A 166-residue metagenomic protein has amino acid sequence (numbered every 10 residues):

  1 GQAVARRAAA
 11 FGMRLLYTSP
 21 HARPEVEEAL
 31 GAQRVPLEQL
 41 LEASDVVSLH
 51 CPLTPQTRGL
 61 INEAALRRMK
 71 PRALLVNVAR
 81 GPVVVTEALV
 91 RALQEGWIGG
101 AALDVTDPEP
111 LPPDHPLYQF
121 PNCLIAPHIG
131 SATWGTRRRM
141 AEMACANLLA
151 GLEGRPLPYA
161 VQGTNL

Functional and structural regions predicted by a protein language model:
G1-A9: Glycine-rich adenosine-cofactor-binding loop
R7, A43, N147, G151: Short alpha-helical functional segments enriched in proximate histidine and acidic residues
R7, V105, T164: Residues that line or immediately flank small-molecule/substrate-binding pockets and catalytic motifs
M13-R14: Residues at the starts of beta-strands that form the adenosine-phosphate
T18: The conserved SAM/SAH-binding core of class I Rossmann-like methyltransferase domains, concentrating on the hydrophobic
H21-P116: Rossmann-like adenosine-cofactor binding region
E109-L166: C-terminal helix-to-coil terminal segments
